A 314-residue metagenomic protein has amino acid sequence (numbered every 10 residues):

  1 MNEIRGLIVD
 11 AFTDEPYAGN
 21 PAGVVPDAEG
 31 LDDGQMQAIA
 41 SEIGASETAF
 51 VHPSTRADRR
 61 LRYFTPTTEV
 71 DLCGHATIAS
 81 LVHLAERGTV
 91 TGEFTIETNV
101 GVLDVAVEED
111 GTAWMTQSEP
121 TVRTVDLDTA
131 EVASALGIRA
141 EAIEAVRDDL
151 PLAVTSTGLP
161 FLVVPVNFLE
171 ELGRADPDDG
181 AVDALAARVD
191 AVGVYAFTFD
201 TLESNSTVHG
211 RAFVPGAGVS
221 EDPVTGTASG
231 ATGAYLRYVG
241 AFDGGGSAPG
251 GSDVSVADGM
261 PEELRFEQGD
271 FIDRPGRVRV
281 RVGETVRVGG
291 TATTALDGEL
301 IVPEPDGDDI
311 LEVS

Functional and structural regions predicted by a protein language model:
M1-L72, I78-S314: Active-site proximal loop and beta-alpha junction motif in alpha/beta enzyme cores
